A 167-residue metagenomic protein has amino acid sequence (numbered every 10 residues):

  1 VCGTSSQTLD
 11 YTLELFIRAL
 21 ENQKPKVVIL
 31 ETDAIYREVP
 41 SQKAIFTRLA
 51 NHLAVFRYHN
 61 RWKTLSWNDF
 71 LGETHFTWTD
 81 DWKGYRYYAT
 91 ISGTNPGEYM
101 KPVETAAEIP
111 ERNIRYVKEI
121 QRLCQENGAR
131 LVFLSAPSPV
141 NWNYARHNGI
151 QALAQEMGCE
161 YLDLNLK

Functional and structural regions predicted by a protein language model:
V1-H59: Membrane-embedded segments
C2-T4, E31-D33, L134-P137, L164-K167: Active-site-proximal beta-strand/loop segments in catalytic clefts of secreted hydrolases
S6-D10, I109-E111, P139-R146: Acidic-and-aromatic substrate-binding clefts and catalytic sites of carbohydrate-active enzymes
L13-A19, E119, R146-G149: A short acidic, amphipathic alpha-helical/loop segment
A19, L123-C124, L153: Hydrophobic helix-cap positions at the C-terminus of alpha-helices in RecA-like/P-loop ATPase nucleotide-binding cores
K24-V27, Q125-V132, M157-E160: Loop/turn elements at helix/coil->beta-strand transitions in domains of secreted/extracellular proteins
T32, E38-R130: Secreted/periplasmic serine-hydrolase-like ester/acetyl group-modifying domain
N148-G149, Q155-K167: C-terminal regions of proteins
